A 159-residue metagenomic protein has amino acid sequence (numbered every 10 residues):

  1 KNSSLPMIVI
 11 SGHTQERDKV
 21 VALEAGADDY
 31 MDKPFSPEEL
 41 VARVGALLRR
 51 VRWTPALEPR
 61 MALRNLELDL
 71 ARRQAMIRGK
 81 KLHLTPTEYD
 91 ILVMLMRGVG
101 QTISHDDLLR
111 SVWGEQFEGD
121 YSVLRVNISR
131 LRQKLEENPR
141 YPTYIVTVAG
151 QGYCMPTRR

Functional and structural regions predicted by a protein language model:
K1-A62: Basic, amphipathic DNA-recognition helix from helix-turn-helix-like DNA-binding domains
I8-I10, L92, V146: Conserved hydrophobic packing residues within short motifs/helices of P-loop NTPase cores of ABC-family ATPases
P34, V41, T85, E118 (+1 more regions): Conserved catalytic core of two-component sensor histidine kinases
E38, Q101-V112: Short coil-to-helix segment of the ABC ATPase nucleotide-binding domain corresponding to the Q-loop/switch region
E39, D90-I91, D107, R130: Alpha-helical transmission elements in cytosolic ATPase-linked domains
R43, T87, D120, N127-R130 (+1 more regions): Residues within the DNA-recognition helix of helix-turn-helix
A46-T102, D106: Short, Lys/Arg-enriched segments at the junction into DNA-binding effector domains of transcriptional regulators
E58, H83, I128, R132-R159: DNA-binding patch around the recognition helix
